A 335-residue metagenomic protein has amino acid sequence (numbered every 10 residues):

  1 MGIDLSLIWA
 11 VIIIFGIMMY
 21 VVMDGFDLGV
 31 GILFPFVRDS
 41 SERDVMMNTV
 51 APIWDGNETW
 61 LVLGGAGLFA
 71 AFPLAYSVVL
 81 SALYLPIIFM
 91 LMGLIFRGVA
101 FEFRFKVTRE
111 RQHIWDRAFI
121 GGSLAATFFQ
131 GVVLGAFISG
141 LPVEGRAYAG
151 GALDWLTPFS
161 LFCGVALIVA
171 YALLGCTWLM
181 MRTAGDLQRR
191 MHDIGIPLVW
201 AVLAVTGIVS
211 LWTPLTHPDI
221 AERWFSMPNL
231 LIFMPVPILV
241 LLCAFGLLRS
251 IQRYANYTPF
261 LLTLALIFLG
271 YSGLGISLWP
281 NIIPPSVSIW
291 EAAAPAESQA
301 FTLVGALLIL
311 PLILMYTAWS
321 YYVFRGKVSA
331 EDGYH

Functional and structural regions predicted by a protein language model:
M1-G56, V62-G65: N-terminal signal-anchor module of multipass membrane proteins
M1-I13, F69-Y84, I138-P158: Helix-coil boundary and interhelical linker segments in multi-pass alpha-helical membrane proteins
W9-Y20, L80-M92, I120-L124, D154-I168 (+1 more regions): Alpha-helical transmembrane segments
V30-P52, A70-V79, E102-H113, G175-I194 (+4 more regions): Juxtamembrane membrane-water interface segments of multi-pass membrane proteins, especially cytoplasmic-side
I53-A125, E144, R223-L231: Membrane-interface helix-loop-helix modules in multi-pass inner-membrane proteins
F103-A255: Long, contiguous internal "core" modules enriched in hydrophobic/ aromatic residues
F260-F268: Central hydrophobic cores of alpha-helical transmembrane segments in multi-pass integral membrane proteins
I283-T302: Short, membrane-exposed interhelical loops at transmembrane-helix boundaries
